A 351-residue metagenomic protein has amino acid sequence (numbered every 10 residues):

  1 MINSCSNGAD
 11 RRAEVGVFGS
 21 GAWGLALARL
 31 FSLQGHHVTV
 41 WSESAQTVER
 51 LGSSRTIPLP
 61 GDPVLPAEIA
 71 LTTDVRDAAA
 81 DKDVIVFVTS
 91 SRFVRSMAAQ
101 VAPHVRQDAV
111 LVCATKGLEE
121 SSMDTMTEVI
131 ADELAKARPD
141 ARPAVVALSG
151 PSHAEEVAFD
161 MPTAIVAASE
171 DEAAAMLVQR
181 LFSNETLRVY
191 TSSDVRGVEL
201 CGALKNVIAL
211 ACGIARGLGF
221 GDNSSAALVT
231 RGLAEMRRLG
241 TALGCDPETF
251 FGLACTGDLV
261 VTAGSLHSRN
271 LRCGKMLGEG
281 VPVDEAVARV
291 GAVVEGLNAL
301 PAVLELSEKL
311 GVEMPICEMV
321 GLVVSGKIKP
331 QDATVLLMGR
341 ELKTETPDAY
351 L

Functional and structural regions predicted by a protein language model:
I2-V64, A70-T73, Q100: NAD(P)+-binding Rossmann beta1-loop-alpha1 motif at the extreme N-terminus of oxidoreductases
G21, L25, A45, T72 (+18 more regions): Electropositive phosphate-/nucleotide-binding environments in soluble metabolic enzymes
L65, V75-A80, V84-P162, V178: Rossmann-like NAD(P)(H) cofactor-binding subdomain of soluble oxidoreductases
A80-D81, L204, T256: Alpha-helix C-terminal capping/helix-to-coil transition sites in glycosyltransferase folds
F93, H104, V129, K136-A144 (+2 more regions): Internal alpha-helical scaffold of NAD(P)-dependent oxidoreductase catalytic cores
C212-R216, T241-F251, C255-L351: NAD(P)-dependent Rossmann-like dehydrogenase/reductase catalytic/cofactor-binding core
